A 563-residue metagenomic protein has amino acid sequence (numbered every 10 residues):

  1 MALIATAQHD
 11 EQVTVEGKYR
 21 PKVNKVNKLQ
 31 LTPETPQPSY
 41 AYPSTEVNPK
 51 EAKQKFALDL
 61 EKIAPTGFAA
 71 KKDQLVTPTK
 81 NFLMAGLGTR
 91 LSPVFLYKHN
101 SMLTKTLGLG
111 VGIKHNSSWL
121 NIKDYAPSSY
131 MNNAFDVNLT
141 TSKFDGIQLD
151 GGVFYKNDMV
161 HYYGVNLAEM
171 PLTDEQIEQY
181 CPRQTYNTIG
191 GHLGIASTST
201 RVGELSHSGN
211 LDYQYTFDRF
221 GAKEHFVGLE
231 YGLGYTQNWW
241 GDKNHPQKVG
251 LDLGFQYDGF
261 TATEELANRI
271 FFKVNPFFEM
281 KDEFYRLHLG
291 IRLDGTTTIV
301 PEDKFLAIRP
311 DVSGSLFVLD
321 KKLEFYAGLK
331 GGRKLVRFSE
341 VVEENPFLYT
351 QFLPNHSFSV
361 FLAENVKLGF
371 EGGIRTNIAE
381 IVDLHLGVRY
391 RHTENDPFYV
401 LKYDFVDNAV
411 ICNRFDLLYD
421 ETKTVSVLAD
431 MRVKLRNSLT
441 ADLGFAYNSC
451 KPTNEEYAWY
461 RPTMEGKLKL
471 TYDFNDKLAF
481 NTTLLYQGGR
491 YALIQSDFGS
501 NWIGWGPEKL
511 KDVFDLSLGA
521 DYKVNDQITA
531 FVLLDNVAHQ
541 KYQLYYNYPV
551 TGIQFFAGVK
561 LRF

Functional and structural regions predicted by a protein language model:
A7-D73: N-terminal periplasmic/intermembrane-space "pro-region" immediately following the signal or transit peptide
A64-P65, Q74-L83, L87-K123, P127-F135: Outer-membrane beta-barrel translocator/receptor signature
K71-P78, L103-T106, S142-L149, T198-S206 (+7 more regions): Short loop/turn motifs that connect adjacent beta-strands in outer-membrane beta-barrel proteins
P78, L83-G86, K114, F284-F563: Exposed, low-structure sequence patches enriched in small/polar residues
Y97, F135-V137, G191-I195, L229-L233 (+7 more regions): Membrane-embedded beta-strands of outer-membrane beta-barrel proteins, especially the hydrophobic/small aromatic
S101-K123, N244-F260, A267-T298, K434-S449 (+1 more regions): Surface-exposed extracellular loop regions of Gram-negative outer-membrane beta-barrel proteins
S118-Y130, D136, D150-S206, N210-F226: Flexible loop and strand-edge segments within Gram-negative outer membrane beta-barrel domains
Y186-A196, N210-F284: Outer-membrane beta-barrel transmembrane domain signature of Gram-negative proteins, especially the mid-to-C-terminal
